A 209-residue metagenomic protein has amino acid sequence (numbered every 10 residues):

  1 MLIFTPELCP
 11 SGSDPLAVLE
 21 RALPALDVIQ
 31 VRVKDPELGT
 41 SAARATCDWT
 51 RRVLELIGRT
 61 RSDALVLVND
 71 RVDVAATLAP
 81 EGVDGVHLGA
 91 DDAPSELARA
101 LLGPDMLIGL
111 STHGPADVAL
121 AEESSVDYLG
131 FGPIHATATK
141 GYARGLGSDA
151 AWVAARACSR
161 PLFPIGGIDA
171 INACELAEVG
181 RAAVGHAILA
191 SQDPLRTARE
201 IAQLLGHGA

Functional and structural regions predicted by a protein language model:
M1-H87, D92-A93, A100-D127, A143 (+5 more regions): Conserved N-terminal beta1-alpha1 strand-loop-helix module at the mouth
F131, T139-G141: Phosphate-binding beta-alpha-beta segment of Rossmann-like dinucleotide-binding domains, i.e., the NAD(P)
